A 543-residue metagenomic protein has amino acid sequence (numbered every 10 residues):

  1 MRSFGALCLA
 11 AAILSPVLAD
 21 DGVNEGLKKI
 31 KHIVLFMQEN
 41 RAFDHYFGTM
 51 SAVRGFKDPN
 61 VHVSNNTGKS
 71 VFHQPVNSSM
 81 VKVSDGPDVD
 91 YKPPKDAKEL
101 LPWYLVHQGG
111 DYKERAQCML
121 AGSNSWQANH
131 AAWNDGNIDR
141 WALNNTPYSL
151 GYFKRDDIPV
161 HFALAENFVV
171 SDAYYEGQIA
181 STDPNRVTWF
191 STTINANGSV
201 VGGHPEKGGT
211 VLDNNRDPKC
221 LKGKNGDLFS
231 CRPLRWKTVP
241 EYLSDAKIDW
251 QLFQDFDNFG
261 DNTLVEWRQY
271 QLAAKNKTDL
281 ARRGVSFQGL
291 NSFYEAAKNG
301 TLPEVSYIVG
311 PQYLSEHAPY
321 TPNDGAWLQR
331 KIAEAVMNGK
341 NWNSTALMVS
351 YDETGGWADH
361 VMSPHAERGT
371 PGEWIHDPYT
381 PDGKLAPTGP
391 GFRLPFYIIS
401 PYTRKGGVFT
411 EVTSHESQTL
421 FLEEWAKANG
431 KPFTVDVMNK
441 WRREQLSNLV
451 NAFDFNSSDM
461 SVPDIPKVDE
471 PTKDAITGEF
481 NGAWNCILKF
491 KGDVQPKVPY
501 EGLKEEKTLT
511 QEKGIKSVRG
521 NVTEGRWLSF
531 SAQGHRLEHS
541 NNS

Functional and structural regions predicted by a protein language model:
M1-A19: Fungal secretory targeting signals
A19-S543: N-terminal pro-sequences and low-complexity stem/linker regions of secreted or lumenal proteins
